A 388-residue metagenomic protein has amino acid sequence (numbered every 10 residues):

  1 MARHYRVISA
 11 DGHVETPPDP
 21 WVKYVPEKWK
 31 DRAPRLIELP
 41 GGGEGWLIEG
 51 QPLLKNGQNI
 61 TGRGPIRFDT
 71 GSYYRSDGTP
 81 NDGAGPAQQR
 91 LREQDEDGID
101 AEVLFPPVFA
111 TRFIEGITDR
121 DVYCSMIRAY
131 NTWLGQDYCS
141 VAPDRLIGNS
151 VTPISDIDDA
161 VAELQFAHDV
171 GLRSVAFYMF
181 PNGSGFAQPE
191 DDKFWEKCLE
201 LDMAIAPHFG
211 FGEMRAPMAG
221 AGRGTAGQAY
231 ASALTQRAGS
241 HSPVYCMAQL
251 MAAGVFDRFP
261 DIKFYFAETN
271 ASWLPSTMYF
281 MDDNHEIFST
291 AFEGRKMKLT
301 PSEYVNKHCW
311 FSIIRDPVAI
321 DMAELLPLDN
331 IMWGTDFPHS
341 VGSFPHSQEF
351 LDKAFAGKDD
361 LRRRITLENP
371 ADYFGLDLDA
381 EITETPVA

Functional and structural regions predicted by a protein language model:
A2-R6, P18-Y73, D77-N81, A87-E96 (+10 more regions): Mid-to-C-terminal alpha-helical segments outside catalytic/metal-binding sites
V7, G71-D82, D95-G116, L146-P153 (+1 more regions): Divalent metal-dependent hydrolysis catalytic cores, especially in the metallo-beta-lactamase
G12-H13, D336-F337: Active-site metal-binding loops of divalent metal-dependent hydrolases
H13, P107, F180, G210-F211 (+1 more regions): Flexible loop residues that form catalytic and substrate-binding hotspots at small-molecule/glycan-binding clefts
E15-P18, E102-L104, A110-G116, D156-A160 (+4 more regions): Short catalytic/ligand-binding loop motif for oxyanion handling, primarily in non-cytosolic enzymes, centered on
P80, Y123-I127, R237-Y245: Short acidic-aromatic active-site loops that bind/stabilize oxyanions
D95-G98, F109-D137, A142, I157-F166 (+3 more regions): Active-site loop-helix segments enriched in His/Asp/Glu that coordinate and activate a nucleophilic water at divalent
D144-I147, T152, D156-D158, L164-M332 (+1 more regions): Catalytic pocket-lining loop regions of alpha/beta-barrel enzymes, especially the amidohydrolase/enolase/GH5 lineages
